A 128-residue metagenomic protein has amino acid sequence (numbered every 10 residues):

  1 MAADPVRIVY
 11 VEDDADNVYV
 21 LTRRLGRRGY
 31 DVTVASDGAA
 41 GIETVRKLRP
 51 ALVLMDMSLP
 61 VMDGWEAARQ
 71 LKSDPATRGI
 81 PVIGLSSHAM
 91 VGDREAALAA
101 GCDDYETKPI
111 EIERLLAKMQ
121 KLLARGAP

Functional and structural regions predicted by a protein language model:
P5-D16, L21-L25, V53: Conserved acidic segment of CheY-like receiver
V18, P60, R78, M90 (+1 more regions): The feature encodes the CheY-like receiver
G29-S36, T44: Short hydrophobic/Thr-rich beta-strand motif most characteristic of the beta2 strand and flanking loop of CheY-like
L48-L54, L59: Active-site beta3 strand of CheY-like receiver
I110-M119: C-terminal output helix
